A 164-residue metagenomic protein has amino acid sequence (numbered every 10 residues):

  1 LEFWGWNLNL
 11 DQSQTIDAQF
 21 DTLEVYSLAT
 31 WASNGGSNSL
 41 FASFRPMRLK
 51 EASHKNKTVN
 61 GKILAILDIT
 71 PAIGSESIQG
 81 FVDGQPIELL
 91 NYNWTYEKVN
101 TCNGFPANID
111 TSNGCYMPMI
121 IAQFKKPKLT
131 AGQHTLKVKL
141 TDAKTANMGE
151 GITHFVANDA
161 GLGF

Functional and structural regions predicted by a protein language model:
L1, G80, S112, T130-K144: Short, aromatic- and glycine-rich surface loops/edge beta-strands on solvent-exposed regions
L1-I16, K144, G149-G151, A157: Structured interaction patches on ligand/partner-binding surfaces of diverse proteins
E2, F81-N91: Surface-exposed loop/edge segments in extracytoplasmic proteins
T15-H54, F164: Compositionally biased low-complexity segments at domain edges in trafficked proteins and select soluble regulators
R45-T70: Short amphipathic, basic-aromatic surface patches that mediate peripheral association with negatively charged
L64-V82: Short, surface-exposed alpha-helix to beta-strand junction/turn motifs within ectodomains of secreted and cell-envelope
E97-F124: Aromatic sugar-binding surface patches on proteins that engage polysaccharides or sugar-phosphate polymers
K125-L129: Short, surface-exposed loop/turn segments at beta-strand-coil junctions that are enriched for proline with nearby
